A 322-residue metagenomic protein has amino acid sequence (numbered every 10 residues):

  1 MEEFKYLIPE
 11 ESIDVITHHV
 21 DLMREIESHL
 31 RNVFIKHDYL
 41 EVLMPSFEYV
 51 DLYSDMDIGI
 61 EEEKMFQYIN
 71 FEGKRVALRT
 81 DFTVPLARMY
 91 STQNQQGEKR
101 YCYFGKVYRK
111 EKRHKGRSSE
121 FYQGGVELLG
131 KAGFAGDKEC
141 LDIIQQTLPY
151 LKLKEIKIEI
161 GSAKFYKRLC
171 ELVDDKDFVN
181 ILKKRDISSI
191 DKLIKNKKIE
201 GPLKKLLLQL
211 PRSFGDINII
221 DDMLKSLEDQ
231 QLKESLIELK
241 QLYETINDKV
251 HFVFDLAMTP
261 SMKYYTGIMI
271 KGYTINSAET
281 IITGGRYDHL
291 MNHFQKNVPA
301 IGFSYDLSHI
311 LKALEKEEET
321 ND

Functional and structural regions predicted by a protein language model:
M1-R79, V84, K138: TRNA-binding/sensing appendages of the translation machinery
H19-H37, E48-Y49, D81-Q95, Y101-L153 (+1 more regions): Positively charged, Gly/Ser-enriched RNA/tRNA-binding surfaces
V42, E159, V253-D255: General small-molecule cofactor/ligand-binding pocket signal
M44-E63, G161-E171, M258-T266: Beta-rich nucleic-acid/ligand-interaction surfaces
K64-N70, D175-K195, I199: Acidic, His- and aromatic-enriched active-site or binding-groove loops in soluble protein domains that engage sugars
L151-K167, L172-V179: Extended alpha-helical scaffolds
S162, R185-S189, D216: Short, solvent-exposed helix-helix connector turns and helix-capping sites enriched in acidic/polar residues
